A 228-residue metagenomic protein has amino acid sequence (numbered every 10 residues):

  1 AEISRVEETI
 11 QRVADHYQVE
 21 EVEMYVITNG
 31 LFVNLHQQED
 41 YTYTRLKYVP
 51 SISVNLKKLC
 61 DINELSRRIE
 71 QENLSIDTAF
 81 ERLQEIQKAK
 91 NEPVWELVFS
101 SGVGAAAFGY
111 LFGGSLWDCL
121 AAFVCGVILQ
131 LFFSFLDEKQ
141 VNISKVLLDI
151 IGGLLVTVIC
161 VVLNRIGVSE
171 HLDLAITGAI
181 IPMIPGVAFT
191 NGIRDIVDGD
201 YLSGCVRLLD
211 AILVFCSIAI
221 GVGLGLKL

Functional and structural regions predicted by a protein language model:
A1-L74: Soluble N-terminal domains of membrane-associated systems
V13, Y17, L65-E72, I86 (+6 more regions): Change "in soluble alpha/beta enzymes" to "in soluble alpha/beta proteins
K47-P50, G113-W117, E170-A175: Interfacial loop-to-helix junctions that mark the boundaries of transmembrane helices in multi-pass membrane
S51-E81, E85-D118, D210-I218: Alpha-helical transmembrane segments and their cytosolic membrane-interface
E85-I86, L129-N142, A188-L202: C-terminal ends of transmembrane helices
N91-I166: Core alpha-helical transmembrane segments of integral membrane proteins
N164-L228: Generic detector of multi-pass transmembrane helix bundles and their immediately adjacent loops in polytopic membrane
